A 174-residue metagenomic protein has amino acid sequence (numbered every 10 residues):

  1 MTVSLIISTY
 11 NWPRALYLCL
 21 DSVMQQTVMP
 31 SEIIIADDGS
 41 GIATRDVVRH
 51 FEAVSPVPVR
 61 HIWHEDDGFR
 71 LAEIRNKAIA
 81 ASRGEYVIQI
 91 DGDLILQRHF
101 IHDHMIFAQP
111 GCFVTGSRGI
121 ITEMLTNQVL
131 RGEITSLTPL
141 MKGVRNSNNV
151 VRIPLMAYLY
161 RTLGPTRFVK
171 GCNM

Functional and structural regions predicted by a protein language model:
T2-S4, E32: Cell-envelope/extracellular polymer assembly enzymes that use nucleotide-activated donors
W12-Q25: Short, well-formed alpha-helical segments that are part of the catalytic scaffolds of diverse glycosyltransferases
S22-E65: Acidic donor-binding segment of Leloir-type glycosyltransferases
E65-S82, H99: Glycine-rich, basic loop-to-helix element that forms the pyrophosphate-binding segment of sugar-nucleotide handling
V87: Short aromatic/hydrophobic "clamp" motif used to bind/position activated sugar donors
D91-I95: The conserved acidic donor/metal-binding loop of glycosyltransferases
H99-L137: Conserved donor NDP-sugar-binding/catalytic core segment of glycosyltransferases
I134-K170: Short, flexible, basic/aromatic active-site loop/helix in glycosyltransferases
